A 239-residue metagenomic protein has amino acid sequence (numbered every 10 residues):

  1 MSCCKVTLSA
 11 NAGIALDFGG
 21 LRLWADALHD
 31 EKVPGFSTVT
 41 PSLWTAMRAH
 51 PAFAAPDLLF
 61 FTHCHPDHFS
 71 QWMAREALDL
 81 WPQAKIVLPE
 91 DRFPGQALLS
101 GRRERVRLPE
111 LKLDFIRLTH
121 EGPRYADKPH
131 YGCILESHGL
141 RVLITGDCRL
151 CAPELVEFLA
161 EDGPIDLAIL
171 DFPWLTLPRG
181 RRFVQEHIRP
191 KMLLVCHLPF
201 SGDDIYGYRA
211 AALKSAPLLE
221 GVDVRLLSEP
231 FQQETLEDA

Functional and structural regions predicted by a protein language model:
M1-V33, S37-W44, R182, A211-K214 (+1 more regions): Zn-dependent metallo-beta-lactamase
K5-L8, R22-D26, K112-T119, R141-D147 (+1 more regions): Active-site-proximal beta-strand elements of phosphoester/diester hydrolases
G19-F60, W72-E76, P123, R149-E161: Pre-active-site segment of Zn-dependent metallo-hydrolases
W24-D26, A55-D67, Q71, I86-E90 (+5 more regions): Active-site neighborhood of phospho(di)ester-bond hydrolases with catalytic His/Asp-centered motifs
E31-K32, C64-Q71, R92-G95, E104-V106 (+4 more regions): Active-site environment of divalent metal-dependent phosphoester hydrolases
A46-V106: Active-site HxH/HxHxD metal-binding segment of metal-dependent hydrolases
F93-P94, L98-P109, D127, E157-E161 (+1 more regions): Binuclear metal-ion centers of metallo-dependent hydrolases, dominated by the metallo-beta-lactamase
H120-H187: Active-site-proximal loop/helix segments of hydrolase catalytic cores
